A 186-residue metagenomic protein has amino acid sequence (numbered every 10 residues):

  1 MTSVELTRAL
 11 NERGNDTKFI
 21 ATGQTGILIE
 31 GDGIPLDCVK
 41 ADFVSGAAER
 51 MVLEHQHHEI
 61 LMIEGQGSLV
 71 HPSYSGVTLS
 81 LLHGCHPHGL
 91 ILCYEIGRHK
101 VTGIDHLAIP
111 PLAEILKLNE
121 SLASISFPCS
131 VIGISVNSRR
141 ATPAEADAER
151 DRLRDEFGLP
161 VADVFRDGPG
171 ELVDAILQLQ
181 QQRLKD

Functional and structural regions predicted by a protein language model:
M1-D186: Flexible phosphate-sensing "switch/lid" loops adjacent to ATP/NTP-binding sites across phosphate-transfer
